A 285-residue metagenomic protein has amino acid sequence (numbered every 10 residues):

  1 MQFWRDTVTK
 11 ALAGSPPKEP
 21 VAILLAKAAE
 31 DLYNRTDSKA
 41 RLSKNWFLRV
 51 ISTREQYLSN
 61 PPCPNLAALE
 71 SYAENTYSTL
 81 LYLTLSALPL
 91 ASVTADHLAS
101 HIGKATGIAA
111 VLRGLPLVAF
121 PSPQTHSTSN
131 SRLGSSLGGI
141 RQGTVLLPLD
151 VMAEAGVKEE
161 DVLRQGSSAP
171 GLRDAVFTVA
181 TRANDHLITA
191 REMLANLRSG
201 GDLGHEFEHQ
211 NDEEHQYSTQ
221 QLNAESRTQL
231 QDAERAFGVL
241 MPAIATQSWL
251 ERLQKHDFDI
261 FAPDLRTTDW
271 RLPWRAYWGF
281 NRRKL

Functional and structural regions predicted by a protein language model:
M1-A29, R49-V50, A73-Y82, A95-I102 (+1 more regions): Catalytic cores of Mg2+-dependent Asp-rich isoprenoid enzymes
D31-R49, L58: Fungal eukaryote-biased detector of long internal structured cores
T53-Y72: Active-site flanking loop/helix segments enriched in acidic
N65-L69, L90-S100: Short pre-active-site segment immediately N-terminal to the catalytic Zn-binding motif
L85-P89: Catalytic palm subdomain of template-directed nucleic-acid polymerases, centered on the conserved carboxylate motif
